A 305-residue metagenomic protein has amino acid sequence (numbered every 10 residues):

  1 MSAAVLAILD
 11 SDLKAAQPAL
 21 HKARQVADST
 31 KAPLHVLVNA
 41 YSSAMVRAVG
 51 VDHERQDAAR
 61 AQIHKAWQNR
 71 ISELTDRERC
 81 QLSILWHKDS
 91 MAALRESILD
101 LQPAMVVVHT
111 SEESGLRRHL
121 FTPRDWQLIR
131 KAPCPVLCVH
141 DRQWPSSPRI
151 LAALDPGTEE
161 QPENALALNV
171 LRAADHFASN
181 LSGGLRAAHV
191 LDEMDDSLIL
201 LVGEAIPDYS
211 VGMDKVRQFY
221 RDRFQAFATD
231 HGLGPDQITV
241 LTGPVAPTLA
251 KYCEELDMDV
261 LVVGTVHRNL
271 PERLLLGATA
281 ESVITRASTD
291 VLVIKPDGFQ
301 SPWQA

Functional and structural regions predicted by a protein language model:
M1, A15, E54-R55, S72-V108 (+4 more regions): Structural beta-alpha unit
M1-E54, R149-P207, P296-S301: Small/aliphatic-rich secondary-structure junction motif
H35-L37, Q81-L85, L137, R186-A188 (+2 more regions): General small-molecule cofactor/ligand-binding pocket signal
H53-K65, P207-F219: A short acidic, glycine-rich active-site loop that binds or catalyzes chemistry on phosphate/adenosine moieties
V107-T110, P135-D141, V291-K295: Short beta-strand elements of ligand-binding domains
V108-Q127, V260-R286: Glycine-rich, Arg-bearing micro-motifs that act as flexible, cationic patches
P123-W144: Short, structured interface segments
